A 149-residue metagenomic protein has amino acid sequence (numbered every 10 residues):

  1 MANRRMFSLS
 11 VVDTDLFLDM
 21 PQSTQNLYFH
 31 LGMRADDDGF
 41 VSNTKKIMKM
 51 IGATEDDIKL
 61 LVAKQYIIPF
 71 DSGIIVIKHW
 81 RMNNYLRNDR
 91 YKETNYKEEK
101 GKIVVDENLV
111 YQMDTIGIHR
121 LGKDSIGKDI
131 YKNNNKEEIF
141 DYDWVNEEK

Functional and structural regions predicted by a protein language model:
M1-S10: Long, low-complexity, charged/polar intrinsically disordered regions in eukaryotic proteins
R4-R5, R34, R81, R90: Basic side chains
F7, G39-F40, K45-K46, Y96 (+1 more regions): Generic preference for hydrophobic/aromatic residues in regular secondary structure cores
V11-Y85: Winged helix-turn-helix DNA-binding recognition segment
Y85-K149: Charged low-complexity intrinsically disordered patches
